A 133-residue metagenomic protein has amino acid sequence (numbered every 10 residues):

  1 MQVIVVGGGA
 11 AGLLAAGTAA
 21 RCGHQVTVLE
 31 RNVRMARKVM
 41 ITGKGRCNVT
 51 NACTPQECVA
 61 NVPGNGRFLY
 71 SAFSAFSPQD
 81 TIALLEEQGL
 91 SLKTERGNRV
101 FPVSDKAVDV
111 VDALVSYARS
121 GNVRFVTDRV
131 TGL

Functional and structural regions predicted by a protein language model:
Q2-V28: N-terminal Rossmann-like FAD-binding beta1-loop-alpha1 element of flavoenzymes
A11, R34, T131: Conserved Rossmann-like nucleotide-cofactor binding loop
R46-T94: Glycine-rich active-site loop/strand segments that organize a redox cofactor
L69-Q79, R96-S116: Short beta-strand to alpha-helix junction loop
N122-R124: Short, conserved active-site loop motifs that form the nucleotide-linked donor/cofactor pocket
V126-L133: A conserved short coil-to-beta-strand element within the FAD-binding core of flavoproteins
